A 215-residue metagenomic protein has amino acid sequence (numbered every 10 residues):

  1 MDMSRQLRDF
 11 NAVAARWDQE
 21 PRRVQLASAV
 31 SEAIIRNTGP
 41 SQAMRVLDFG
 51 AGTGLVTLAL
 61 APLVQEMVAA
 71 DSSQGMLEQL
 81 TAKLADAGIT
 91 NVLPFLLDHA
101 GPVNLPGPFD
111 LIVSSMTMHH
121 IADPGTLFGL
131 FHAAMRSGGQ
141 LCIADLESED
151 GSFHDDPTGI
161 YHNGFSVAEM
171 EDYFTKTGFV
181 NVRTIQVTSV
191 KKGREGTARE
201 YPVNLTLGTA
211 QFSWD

Functional and structural regions predicted by a protein language model:
M1-S41, Q79, D86: Conserved class I S-adenosyl-L-methionine
D2-R5, E20-V24, C142-P202: C-terminal alpha-helical "lid/dimerization" subdomain adjacent to the S-adenosyl-L-methionine
M44, Q65, D110: Conserved acidic residues
L47-P102: Class I SAM-dependent methyltransferase SAM/SAH-binding core
T53, A100, P124, V180-D215: Conserved Class I S-adenosyl-L-methionine
V103-I112: A short acidic, Gly/Pro-enriched loop at the edge of an enzyme's catalytic core that lines a small-molecule cofactor
M116-T117: Short catalytic micro-motifs in class I SAM-dependent methyltransferases
T126-S137: A short glycine-rich, Lys/Arg-flanked "PGG" loop and its adjoining helix->strand segment in the class I
